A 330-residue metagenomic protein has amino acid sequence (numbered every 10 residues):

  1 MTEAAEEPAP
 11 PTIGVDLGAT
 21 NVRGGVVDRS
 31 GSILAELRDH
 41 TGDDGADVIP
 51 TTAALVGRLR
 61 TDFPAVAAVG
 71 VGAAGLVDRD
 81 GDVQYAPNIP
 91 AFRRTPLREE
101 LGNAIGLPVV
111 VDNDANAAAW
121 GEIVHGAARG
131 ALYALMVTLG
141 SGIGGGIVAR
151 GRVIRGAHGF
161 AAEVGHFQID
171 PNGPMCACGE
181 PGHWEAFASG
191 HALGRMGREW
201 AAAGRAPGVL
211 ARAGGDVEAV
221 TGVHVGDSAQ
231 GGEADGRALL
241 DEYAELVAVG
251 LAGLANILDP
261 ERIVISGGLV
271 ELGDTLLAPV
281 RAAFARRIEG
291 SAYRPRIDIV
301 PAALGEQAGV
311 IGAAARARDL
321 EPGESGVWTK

Functional and structural regions predicted by a protein language model:
M1-A68, D78-D80, R98-L107, G121-A131 (+2 more regions): ATP-binding/phosphotransfer module of carbohydrate and carboxylate kinases, centering on a glycine-rich
V22-V26, G75-L76, I143-V148: Short beta-strand scaffold segments in enzyme catalytic cores
L37-D39, P87, A157: Short hydrophobic alpha-helix segments
H40-D43, A91, A161-E163: A short acidic/small-residue loop/turn micro-motif
V83-R93: A charged helix-plus-loop insertion that forms the helical arch/lid used to bind and gate nucleic-acid substrates
V109-N113: General beta-strand structural signal in soluble alpha/beta enzymes
D114, G140, A313: Active-site glycine-centered loops adjacent to acidic/histidine catalytic or metal-binding residues that shape
